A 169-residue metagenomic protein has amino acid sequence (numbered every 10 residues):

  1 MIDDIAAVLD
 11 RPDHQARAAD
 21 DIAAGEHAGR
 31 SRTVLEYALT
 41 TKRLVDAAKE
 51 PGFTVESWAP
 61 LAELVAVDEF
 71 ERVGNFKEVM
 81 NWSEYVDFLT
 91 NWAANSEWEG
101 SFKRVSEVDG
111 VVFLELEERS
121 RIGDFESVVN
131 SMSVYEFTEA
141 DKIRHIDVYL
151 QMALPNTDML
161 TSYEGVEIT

Functional and structural regions predicted by a protein language model:
M1-G29, T90-T169: A beta-strand edge to alpha-helix "cap/lid" segment located at domain peripheries
V8-D68: Short acidic-aromatic low-complexity motifs
T33, K49, A66, N81-E84 (+4 more regions): A general marker of short, structured functional hotspots
A48-P51, N75-E78, S120: Short histidine/acidic/glycine/proline-rich micro-motifs that form metal- and phosphate-coordinating active-site loops
V55-G110: A solvent-exposed, acidic/Ser-Thr-rich amphipathic alpha-helical stretch
